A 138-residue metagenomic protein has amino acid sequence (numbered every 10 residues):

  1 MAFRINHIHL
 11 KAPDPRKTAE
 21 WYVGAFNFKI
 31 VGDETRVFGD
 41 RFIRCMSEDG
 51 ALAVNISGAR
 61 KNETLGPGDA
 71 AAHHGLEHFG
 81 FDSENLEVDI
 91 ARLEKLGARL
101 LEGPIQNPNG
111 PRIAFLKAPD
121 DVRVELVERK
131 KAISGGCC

Functional and structural regions predicted by a protein language model:
M1-A19, L76-F81, V127-C138: N-terminal beta-strand motif that seeds the catalytic metal site of vicinal oxygen chelate
A2, H9-V54, K95: Core segments of cupin and vicinal oxygen chelate
R4, G39, G75, G110: Exposed loop/turn and edge beta-strand positions of beta-sandwich/beta-sheet ligand-binding modules
W21, E87-R92: Short amphipathic alpha-helices within nucleic acid-binding modules
G39-R41, K61-P67, E102, I133-G136: A short, acidic/glycine-rich surface segment
D49-A53, R60-N62, L86: Short, charged/polar surface micro-motifs in flexible loops or helix N-caps
A53-I56, L126: A short acidic-to-branched-hydrophobic micro-motif
F81, I90-C138: Vicinal oxygen chelate
